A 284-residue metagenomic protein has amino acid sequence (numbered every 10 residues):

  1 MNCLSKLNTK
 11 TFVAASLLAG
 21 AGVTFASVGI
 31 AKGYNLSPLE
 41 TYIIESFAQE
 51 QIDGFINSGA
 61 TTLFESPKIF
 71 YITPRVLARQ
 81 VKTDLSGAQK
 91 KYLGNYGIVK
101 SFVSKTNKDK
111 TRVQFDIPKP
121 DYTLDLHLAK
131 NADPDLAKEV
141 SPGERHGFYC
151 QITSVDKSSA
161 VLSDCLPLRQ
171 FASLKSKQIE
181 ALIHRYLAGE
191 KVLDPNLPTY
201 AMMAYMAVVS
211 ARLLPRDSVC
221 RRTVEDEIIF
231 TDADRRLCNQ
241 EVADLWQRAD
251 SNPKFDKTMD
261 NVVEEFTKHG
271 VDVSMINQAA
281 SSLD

Functional and structural regions predicted by a protein language model:
N2-S16: Bacterial N-terminal signal peptides that target proteins for export
N8-K10, V23, I152: Intrinsically disordered/low-complexity terminal segments and short unstructured peptides
G20-V28: C-terminal segment of classical bacterial N-terminal signal peptides
G29-D284: OB-fold and OB-like single-stranded nucleic-acid-recognition modules and their adjacent interaction interfaces
